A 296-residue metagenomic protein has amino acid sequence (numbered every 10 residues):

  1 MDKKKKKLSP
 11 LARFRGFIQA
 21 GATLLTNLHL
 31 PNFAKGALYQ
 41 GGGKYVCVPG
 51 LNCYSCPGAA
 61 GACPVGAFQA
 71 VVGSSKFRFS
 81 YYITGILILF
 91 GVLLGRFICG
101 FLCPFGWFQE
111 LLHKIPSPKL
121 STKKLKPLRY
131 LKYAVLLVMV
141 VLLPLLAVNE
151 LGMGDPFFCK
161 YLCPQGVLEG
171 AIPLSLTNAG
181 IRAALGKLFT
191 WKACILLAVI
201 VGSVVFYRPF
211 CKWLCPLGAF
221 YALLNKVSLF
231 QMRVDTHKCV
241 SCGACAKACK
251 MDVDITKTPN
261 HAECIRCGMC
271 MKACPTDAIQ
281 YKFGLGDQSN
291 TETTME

Functional and structural regions predicted by a protein language model:
M1-T256, A262-E296: Non-ligating segments of multi-cofactor redox enzymes
